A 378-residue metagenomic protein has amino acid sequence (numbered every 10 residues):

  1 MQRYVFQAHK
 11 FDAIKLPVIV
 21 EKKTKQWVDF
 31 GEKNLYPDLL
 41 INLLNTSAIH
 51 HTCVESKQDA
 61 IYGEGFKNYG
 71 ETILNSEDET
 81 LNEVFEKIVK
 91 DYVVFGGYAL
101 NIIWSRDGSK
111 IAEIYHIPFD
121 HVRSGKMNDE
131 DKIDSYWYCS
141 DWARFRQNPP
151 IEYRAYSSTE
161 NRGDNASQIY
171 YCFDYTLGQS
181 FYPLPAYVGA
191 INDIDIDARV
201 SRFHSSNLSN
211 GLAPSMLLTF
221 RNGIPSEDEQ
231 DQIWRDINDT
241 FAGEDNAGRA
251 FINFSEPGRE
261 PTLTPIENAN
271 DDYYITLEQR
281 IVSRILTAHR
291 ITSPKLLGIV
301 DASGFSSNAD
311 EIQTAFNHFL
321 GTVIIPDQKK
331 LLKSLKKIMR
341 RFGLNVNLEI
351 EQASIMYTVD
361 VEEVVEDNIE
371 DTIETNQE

Functional and structural regions predicted by a protein language model:
M1-A48, D59-F254, T358-V359, E363-E378: Structured, contiguous alpha/beta core segments that scaffold functional sites
V54: Alpha-helical and His/Cys-centered functional microenvironments
Y62, D107, S307-E311, H318 (+4 more regions): Charge-rich, low-complexity amphipathic helices in intrinsically disordered tails/linkers adjacent to domains
T176-L335, N345-I350: A contiguous, surface-oriented mixed alpha/beta subdomain in the mid-to-C-terminal portion of proteins that forms
P326-E378: C-terminal anchoring/interaction modules
